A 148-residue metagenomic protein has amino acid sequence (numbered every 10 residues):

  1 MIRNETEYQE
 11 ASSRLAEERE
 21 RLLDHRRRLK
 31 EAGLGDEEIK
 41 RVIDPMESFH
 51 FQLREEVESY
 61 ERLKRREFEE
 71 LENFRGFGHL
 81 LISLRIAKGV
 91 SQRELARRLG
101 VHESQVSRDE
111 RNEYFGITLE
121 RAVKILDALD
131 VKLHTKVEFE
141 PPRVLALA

Functional and structural regions predicted by a protein language model:
M1-G76, E140-A148: N-terminal flexible/basic segments that precede or flank functional cores
F77, K88, F115: Flexible coil/turn residues that form the inter-helical turn or adjacent wing/linker of helix-turn-helix
H79, G89-V90, E120: Residue-level signal for the short linker/turn that defines the boundary of a DNA-recognition helix
R85, A96, L126: The alpha-helix within a helix-turn-helix
G89-R108: Short alpha-helical DNA-recognition segment
N112-E113, R143: The DNA-recognition helices of helix-turn-helix-type DNA-binding domains
E113-L119: Short, solvent-exposed alpha-helical "recognition" segments
L119-K136: DNA major-groove recognition helix of helix-turn-helix/homeodomain DNA-binding modules
